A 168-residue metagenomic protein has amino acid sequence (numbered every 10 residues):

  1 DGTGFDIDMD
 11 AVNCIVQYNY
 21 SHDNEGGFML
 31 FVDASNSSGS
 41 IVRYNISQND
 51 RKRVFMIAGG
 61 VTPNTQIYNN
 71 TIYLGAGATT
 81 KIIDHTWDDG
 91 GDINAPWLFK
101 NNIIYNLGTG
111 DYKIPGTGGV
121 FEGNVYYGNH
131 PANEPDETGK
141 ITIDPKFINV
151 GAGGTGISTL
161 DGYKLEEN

Functional and structural regions predicted by a protein language model:
D1-F5: Right-handed parallel beta-helix
M9-A11, D23, G60: A generic beta-sheet turn/junction motif
Y18-S21, A34-E166: Predominantly extracellular beta-rich ligand-binding scaffolds that present long acidic/polar faces for carbohydrate
F31: Extracellular glycoside hydrolase catalytic/binding regions
